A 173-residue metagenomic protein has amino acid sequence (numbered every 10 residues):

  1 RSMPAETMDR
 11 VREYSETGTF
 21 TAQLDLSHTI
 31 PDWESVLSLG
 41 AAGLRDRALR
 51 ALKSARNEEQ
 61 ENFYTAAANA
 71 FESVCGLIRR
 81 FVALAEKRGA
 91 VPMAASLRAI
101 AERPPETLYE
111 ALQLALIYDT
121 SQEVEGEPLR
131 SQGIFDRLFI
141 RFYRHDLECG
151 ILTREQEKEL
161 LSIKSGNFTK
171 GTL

Functional and structural regions predicted by a protein language model:
R1-L173: Catalytic cofactor-binding cores of redox enzymes
